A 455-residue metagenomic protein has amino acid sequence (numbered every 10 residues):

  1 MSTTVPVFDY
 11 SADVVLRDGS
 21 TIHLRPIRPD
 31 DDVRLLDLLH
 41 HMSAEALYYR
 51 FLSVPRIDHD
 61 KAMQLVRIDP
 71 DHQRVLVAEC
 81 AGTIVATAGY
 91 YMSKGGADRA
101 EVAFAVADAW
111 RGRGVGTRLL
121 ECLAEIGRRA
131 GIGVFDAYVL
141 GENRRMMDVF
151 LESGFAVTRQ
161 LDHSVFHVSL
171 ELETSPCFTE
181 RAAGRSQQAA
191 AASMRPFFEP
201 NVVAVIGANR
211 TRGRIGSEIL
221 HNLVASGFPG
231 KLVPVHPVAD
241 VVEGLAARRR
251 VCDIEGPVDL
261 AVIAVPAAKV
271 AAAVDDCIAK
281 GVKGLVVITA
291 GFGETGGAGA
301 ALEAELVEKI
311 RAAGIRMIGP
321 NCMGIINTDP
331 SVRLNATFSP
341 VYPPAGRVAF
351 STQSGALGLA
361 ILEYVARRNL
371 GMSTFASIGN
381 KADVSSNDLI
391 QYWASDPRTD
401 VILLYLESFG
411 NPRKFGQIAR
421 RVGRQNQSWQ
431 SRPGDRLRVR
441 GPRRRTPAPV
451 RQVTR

Functional and structural regions predicted by a protein language model:
M1-R195: Long, contiguous binding/interaction regions
E173-R455: Catalytic-core regions of core metabolic enzymes, especially those transforming organic acids/acyl-group intermediates
